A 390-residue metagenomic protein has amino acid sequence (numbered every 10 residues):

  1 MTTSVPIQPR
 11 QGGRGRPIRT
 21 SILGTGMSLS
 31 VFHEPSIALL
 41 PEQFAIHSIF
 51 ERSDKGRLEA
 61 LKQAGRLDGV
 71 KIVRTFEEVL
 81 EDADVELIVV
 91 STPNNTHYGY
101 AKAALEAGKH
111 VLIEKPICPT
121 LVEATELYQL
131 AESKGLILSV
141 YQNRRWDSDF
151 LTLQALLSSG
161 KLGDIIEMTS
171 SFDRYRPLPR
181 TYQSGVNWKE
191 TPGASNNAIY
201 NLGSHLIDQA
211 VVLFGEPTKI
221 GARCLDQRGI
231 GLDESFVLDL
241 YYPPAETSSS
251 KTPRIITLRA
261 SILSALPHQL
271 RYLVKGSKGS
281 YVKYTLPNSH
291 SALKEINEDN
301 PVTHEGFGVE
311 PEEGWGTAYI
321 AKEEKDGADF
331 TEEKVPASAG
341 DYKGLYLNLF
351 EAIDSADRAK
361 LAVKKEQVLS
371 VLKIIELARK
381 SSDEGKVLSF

Functional and structural regions predicted by a protein language model:
M1-P17, F50, L87-V89, L136 (+5 more regions): C-terminal helix-rich "cap/oligomerization" subdomain common to oxidoreductases
T2-L67: N-terminal Rossmann-like dinucleotide-binding module
T2-R16, N201, I207-D299, Y346-S355: Contiguous beta-strand/loop segments that form the cofactor/metal-binding neighborhood of enzyme cores
L67-L130: Beta-loop-alpha module in the N-terminal Rossmann-like domain of NAD(P)-dependent dehydrogenases, especially those
T96, P116, S139-W146: Rossmann-like NAD(P)(H) cofactor-binding subdomain of soluble oxidoreductases
I113-E114, L138-V140, T169, K283: Hydrophobic residues in well-ordered beta-strands that form the structural core
E126-R144, D164-M168: Rossmann-fold dehydrogenase core element
R145-G229, G385: Predominantly a Rossmann-like dinucleotide-binding segment in NAD(P)-dependent oxidoreductases
